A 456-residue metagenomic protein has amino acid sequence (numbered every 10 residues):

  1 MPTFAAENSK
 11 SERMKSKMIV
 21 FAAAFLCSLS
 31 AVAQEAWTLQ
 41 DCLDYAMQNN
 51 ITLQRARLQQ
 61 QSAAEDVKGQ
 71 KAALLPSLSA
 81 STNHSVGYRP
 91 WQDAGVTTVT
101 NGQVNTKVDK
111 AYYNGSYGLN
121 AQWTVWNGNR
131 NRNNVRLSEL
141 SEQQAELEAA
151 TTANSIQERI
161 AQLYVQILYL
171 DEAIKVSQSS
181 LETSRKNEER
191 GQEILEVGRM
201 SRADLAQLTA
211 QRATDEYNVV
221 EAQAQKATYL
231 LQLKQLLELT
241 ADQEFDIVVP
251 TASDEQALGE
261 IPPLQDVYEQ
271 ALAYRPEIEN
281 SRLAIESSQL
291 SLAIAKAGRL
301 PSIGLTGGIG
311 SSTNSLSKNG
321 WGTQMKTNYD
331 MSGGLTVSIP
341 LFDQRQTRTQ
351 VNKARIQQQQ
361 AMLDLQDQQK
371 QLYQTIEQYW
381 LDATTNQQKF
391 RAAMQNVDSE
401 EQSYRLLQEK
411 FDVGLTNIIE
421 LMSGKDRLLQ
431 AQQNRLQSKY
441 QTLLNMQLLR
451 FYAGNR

Functional and structural regions predicted by a protein language model:
M1-Y45, G95-T100, Q223-D266, R450-R456: Terminal intrinsically disordered/low-complexity segments used for targeting and assembly
A33-N83, R89, A241, I247-E286 (+1 more regions): Bacterial Sec-pathway N-terminal export signals of envelope proteins
Q54-L58, K71-A72, A111, V125-A153 (+6 more regions): Sec/SRP-type N-terminal targeting helices
S62, T214-L239, Q395-N455: Short segments within alpha-helical structural elements
E65, S155-Q270, D382, N386 (+1 more regions): Periplasmic alpha-helical coiled-coil/stalk elements that build and connect Gram-negative outer-membrane
S81-W123, P250-E260, A293, T306-I339: Small/polar, glycine/serine/threonine/aspartate-rich low-complexity segments that form flexible
